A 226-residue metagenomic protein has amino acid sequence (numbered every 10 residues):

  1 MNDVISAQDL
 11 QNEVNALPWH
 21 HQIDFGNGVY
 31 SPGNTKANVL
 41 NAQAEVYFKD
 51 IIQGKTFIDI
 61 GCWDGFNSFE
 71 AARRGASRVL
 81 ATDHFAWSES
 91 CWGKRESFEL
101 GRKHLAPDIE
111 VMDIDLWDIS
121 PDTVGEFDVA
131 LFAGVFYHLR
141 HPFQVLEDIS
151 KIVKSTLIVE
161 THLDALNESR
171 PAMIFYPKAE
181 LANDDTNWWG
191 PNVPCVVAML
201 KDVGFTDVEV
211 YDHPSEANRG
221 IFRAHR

Functional and structural regions predicted by a protein language model:
M1-F127, F175, C195, Y211 (+1 more regions): Conserved N-terminal segment of class I S-adenosyl-L-methionine
I58, T82, A133, V159-E160: Active-site flanking residues adjacent to catalytic metal/cofactor-binding acidic residues
F85, E89, A133, D184: Conserved short-loop catalytic and cofactor-binding motifs
W117-T123, F127, L131-F132, R140-R226: S-adenosyl-L-methionine-dependent methyltransferase catalytic module, highlighting the catalytic core
F136: Conserved SAM-binding site of S-adenosyl-L-methionine-dependent methyltransferases, i.e., the hydrophobic residues
